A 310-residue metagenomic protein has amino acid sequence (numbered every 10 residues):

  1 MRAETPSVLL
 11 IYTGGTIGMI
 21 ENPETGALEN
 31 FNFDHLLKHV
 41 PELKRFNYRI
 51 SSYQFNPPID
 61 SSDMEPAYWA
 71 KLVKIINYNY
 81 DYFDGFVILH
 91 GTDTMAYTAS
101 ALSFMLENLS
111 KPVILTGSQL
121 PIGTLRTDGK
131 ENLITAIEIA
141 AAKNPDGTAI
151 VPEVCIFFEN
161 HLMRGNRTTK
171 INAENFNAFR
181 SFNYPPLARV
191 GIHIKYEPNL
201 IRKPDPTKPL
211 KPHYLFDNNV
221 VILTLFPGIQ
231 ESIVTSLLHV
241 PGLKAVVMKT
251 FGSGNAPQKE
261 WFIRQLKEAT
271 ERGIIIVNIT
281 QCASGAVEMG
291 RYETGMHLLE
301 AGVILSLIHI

Functional and structural regions predicted by a protein language model:
M1-Y78: ATP/NTP phosphate-donor binding region
T5, I11-G15, L36-K44, R164-M248 (+2 more regions): Accessory alpha-helical/coil subdomains and C-terminal extensions that flank or cap enzyme catalytic cores
I88-K111, Q258-Q265: Short Gly/Thr/Asp-enriched flexible loops that form oxyanion-binding sites at enzyme active sites
A99-K130, E138-K143, T270-T280: Short, acidic/small-residue loops that bind anionic groups at enzyme active sites
L115-G191: Internal gly/pro-rich beta-alpha loop/helix module that stabilizes soluble enzyme cofactors or their anionic handles
P121-L133, A283-H297: Glycine-rich, charge-decorated loop segments at or immediately adjacent to ligand/cofactor-binding or catalytic sites
F251-E288: CN hydrolase (nitrilase-like) catalytic-core segments centered on the catalytic cysteine and neighboring Lys/Glu
I308-I310: Conserved small/polar residues in nucleotide/adenosyl-binding loops
